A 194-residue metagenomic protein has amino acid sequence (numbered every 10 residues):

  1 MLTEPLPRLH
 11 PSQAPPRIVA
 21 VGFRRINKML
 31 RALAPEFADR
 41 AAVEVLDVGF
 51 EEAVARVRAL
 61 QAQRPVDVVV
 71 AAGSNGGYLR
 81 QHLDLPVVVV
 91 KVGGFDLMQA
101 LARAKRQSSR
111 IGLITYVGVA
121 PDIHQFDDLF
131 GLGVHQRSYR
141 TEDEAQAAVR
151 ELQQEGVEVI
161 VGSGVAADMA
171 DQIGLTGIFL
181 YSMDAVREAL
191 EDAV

Functional and structural regions predicted by a protein language model:
M1-V194: Non-catalytic structural scaffold of enzyme domains
